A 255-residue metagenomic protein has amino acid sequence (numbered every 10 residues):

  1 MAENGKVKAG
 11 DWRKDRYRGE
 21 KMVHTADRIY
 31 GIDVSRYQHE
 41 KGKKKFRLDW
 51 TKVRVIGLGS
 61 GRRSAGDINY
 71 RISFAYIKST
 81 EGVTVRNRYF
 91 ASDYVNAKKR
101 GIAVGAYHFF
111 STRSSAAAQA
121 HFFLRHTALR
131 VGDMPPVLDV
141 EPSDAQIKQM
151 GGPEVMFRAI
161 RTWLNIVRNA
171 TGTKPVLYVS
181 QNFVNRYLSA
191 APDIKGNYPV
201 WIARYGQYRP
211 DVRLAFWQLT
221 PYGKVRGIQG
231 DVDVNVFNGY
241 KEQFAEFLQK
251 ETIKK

Functional and structural regions predicted by a protein language model:
M1-K21: Glycine/tyrosine- and acidic-biased, solvent-exposed loop/turn segments at the edges of beta-strands
R16-K43, D193-K255: Functionally critical loop-and-helix segments that line ligand-binding/catalytic clefts of soluble enzyme domains
H24-T162, R168-N169: Substrate-binding cleft of extracellular glycoside hydrolase catalytic domains
T84, R113, V184, R209 (+1 more regions): Flexible, glycine-rich phosphate/dinucleotide-binding loops and adjacent beta-alpha linkers at cofactor/substrate
M134-D211: Catalytic domains of cell-wall/extracellular-matrix polysaccharide-remodeling enzymes, centered on de-N-acetylation
